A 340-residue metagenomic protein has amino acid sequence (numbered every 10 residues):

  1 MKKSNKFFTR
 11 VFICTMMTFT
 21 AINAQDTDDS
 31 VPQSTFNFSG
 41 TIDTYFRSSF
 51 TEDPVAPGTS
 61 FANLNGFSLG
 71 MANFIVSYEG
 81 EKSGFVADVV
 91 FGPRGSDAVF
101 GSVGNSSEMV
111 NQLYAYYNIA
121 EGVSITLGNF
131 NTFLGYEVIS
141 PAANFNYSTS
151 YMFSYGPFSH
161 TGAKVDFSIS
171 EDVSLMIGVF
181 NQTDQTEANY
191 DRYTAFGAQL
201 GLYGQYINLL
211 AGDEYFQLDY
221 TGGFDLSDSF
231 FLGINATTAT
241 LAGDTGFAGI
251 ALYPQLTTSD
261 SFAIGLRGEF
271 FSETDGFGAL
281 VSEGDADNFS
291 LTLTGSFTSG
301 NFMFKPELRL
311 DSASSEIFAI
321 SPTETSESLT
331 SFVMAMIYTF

Functional and structural regions predicted by a protein language model:
M1-T27: Bacterial Sec-dependent N-terminal signal peptides
F8, I22-I42, R47-G58, N131 (+2 more regions): Outer-membrane beta-barrel biogenesis signature
G40, T44, L69-Y78, Q112-Y117 (+9 more regions): Residues on the lipid-exposed face of transmembrane beta-strands in outer-membrane beta-barrel proteins
G40-S48, A87-F91, L127-N129, I177-N181 (+5 more regions): Transmembrane beta-barrel strands of outer-membrane/channel proteins
Y45, F50-G66, G95-Q112, A120-G201 (+1 more regions): Surface-exposed coil loops of outer-membrane beta-barrel proteins
G58-L64, G95-S106, G212-F340: Outer-membrane beta-barrel pore domains
A62-R94, L252: Glycine- and aromatic-enriched membrane insertion/assembly motifs of diderm outer-membrane and organelle channel
K82-F85, G122-I125, D172-I177, L202-I207 (+3 more regions): Repeated loop/turn-to-beta-strand initiation elements of outer-membrane beta-barrel proteins
